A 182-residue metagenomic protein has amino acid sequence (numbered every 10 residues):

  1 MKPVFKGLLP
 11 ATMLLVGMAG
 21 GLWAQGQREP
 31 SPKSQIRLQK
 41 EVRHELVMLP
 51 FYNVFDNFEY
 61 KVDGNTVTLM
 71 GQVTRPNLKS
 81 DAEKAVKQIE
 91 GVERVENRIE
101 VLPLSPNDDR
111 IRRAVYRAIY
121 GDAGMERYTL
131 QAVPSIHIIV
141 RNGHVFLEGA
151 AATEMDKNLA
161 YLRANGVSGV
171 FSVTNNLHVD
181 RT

Functional and structural regions predicted by a protein language model:
K2-P10, L14-T182: N-terminal targeting leaders
